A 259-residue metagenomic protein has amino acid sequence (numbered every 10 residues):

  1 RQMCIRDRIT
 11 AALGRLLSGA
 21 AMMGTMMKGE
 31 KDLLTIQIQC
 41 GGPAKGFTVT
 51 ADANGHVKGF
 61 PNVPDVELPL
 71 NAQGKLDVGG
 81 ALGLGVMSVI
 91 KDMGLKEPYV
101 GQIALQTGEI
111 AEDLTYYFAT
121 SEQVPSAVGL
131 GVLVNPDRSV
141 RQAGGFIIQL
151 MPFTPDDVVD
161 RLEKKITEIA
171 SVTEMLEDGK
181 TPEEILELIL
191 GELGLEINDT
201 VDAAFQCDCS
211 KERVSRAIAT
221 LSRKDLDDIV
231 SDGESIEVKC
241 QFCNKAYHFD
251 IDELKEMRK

Functional and structural regions predicted by a protein language model:
R1-I5: Short, small-residue-biased leader/transition segments that mark boundaries at the very start of proteins
R6, T10-L13, Q39: Zymogen propeptides
T10-S18, M23, M27: Alpha/propeptide regions of enzymes that mature by internal proteolysis
K31: Long C-terminal interaction/binding lobes of large macromolecular proteins
K45-N54: Glycine-rich loop at the start of a catalytic domain that most often binds anionic cofactors/ligands
G59-Q123: Hydrophobic alpha-helical segments and helix pairs
P98-G101, A111-L193, I197-D199: Short helix/strand-capping turn motifs
T167-K259: Cys/His-clustered metal-coordination modules, chiefly Zn-binding fingers
